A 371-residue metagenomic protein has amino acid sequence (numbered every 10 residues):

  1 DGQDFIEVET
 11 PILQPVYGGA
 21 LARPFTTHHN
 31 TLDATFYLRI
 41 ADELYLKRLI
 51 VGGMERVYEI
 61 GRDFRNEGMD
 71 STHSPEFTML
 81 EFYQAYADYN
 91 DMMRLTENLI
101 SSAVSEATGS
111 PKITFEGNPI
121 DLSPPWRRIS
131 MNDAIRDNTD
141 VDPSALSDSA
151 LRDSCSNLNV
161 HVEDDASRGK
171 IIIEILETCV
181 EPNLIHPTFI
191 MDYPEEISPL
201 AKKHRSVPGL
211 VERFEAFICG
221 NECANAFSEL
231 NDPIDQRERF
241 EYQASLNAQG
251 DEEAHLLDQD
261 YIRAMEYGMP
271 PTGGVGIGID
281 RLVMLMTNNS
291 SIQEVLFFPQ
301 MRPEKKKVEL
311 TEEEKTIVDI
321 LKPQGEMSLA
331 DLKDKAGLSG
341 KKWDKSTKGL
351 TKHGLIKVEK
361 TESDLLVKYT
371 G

Functional and structural regions predicted by a protein language model:
D1-K307, I356: Class II aminoacyl-tRNA synthetase catalytic cores and aaRS-like
F5, K342-D344: Acidic, proline/serine/threonine- and glycine-rich low-complexity intrinsically disordered segments
G19-A20, K352, Y369-T370: Short Asp/Glu-rich motifs
K307-E314, S328, V358-G371: Short, cationic-aromatic polyanion-contact patches
K307-L338, K345: Short amphipathic alpha-helical interface segments
T347-H353: Basic amphipathic alpha-helical segments that dock to polyanions
